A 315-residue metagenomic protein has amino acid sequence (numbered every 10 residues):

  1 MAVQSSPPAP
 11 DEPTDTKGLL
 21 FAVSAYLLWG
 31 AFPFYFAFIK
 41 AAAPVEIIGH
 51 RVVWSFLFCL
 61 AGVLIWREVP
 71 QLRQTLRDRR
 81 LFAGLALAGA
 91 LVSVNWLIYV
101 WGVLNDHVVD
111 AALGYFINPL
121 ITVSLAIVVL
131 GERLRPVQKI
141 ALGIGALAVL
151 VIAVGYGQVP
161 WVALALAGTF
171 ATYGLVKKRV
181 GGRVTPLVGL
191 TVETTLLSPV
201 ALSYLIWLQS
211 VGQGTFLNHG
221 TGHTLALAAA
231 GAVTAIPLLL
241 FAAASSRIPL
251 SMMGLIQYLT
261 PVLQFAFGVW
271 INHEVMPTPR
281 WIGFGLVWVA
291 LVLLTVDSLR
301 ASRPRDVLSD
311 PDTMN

Functional and structural regions predicted by a protein language model:
M1-S24, L57-L85, P136, V184-L187 (+3 more regions): Membrane-interface interhelical linkers
A2-G49, L150-R179, F267, D306-N315: Glycine-/small-residue-enriched transmembrane alpha-helix faces in small-molecule transporters and effluxers
A2-S5, V159, Y258-N315: C-terminal-most transmembrane helix of multi-pass membrane proteins
L27-A31, Y35, A86-V103, A165-V176 (+3 more regions): Hydrophobic alpha-helical transmembrane segments of multi-pass membrane transport proteins, especially secondary
F34-V45, Q71-R73, L104-H107, V149-L150 (+3 more regions): Membrane-interface helix termini and inter-helical loops of multi-pass transporters
C59, V137-G155, L166-G168, P279-S298: Hydrophobic transmembrane alpha-helices of multi-pass small-molecule transport proteins
W101, N118-Q138, V262-W281: C-terminal transmembrane-helix exit sites in multi-pass transporters
L113-I117, G181-L196, A235-W270: Helix-helix packing/entry segments at the starts of transmembrane helices
